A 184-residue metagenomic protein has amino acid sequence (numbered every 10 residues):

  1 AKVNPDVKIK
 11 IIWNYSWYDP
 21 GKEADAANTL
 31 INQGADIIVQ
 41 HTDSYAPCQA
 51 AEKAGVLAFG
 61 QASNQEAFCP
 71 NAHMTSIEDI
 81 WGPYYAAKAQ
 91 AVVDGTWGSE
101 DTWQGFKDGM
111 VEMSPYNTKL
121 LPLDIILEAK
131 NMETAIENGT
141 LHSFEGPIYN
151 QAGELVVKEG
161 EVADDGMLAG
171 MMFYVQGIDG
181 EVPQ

Functional and structural regions predicted by a protein language model:
A1-Q184: A residue-level marker of the well-folded mature domains of exported/periplasmic proteins
